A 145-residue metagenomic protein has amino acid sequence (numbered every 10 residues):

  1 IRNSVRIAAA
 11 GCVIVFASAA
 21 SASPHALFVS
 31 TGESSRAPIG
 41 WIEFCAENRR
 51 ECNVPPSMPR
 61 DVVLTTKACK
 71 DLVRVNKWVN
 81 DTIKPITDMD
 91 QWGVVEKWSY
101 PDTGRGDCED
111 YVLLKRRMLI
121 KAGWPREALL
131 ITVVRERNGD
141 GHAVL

Functional and structural regions predicted by a protein language model:
I1-A9: Bacterial N-terminal signal peptides that target proteins for export
R2, F16-A19: Intrinsically disordered, low-complexity segments
A8-A17: Bacterial N-terminal signal peptides
A20-L145: A structural boundary/capping signal
